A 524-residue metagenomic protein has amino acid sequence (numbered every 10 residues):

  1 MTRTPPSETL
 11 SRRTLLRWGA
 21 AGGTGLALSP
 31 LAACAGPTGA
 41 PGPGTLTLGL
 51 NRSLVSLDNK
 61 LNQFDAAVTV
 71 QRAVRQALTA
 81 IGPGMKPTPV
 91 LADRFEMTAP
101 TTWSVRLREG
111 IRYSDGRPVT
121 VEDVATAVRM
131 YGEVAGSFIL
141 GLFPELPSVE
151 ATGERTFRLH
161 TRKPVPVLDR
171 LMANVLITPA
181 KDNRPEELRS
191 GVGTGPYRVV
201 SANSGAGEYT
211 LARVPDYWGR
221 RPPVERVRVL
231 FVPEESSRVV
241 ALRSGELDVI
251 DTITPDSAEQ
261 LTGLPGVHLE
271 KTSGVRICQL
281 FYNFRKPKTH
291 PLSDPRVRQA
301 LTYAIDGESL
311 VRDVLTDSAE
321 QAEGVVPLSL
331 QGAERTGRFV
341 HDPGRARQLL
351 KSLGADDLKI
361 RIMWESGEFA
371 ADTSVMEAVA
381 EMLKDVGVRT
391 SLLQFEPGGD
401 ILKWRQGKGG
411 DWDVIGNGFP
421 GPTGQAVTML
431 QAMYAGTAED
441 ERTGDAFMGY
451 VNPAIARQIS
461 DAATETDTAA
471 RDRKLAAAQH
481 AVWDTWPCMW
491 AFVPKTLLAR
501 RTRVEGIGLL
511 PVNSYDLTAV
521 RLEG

Functional and structural regions predicted by a protein language model:
L48-G49, M382-A438, D445, K474: Periplasmic binding protein-like
L50-A99, R129, V192-T194: N-terminal lobe/hinge region of extracytoplasmic solute-binding protein
K86, R170-P222, R226, G344 (+1 more regions): Gly/Pro-rich hinge or "lid" segments in bacterial periplasmic/extracellular proteins
E96, L140-K181: Surface-exposed binding/hinge segments that line and control ligand-binding clefts or catalytic entry sites
P185, P215-Q260: Ligand-site clamp/hinge motif
L292-E381, D385, G449-V451, A477: Append "and occasionally in soluble cytosolic enzymes with long acidic Gly/Pro-rich linkers
R389-D400, Q431-R501, G524: Extracytoplasmic/peripheral linker and loop segments enriched in polar/acidic and small residues with frequent Thr/Pro
L498-G524: Long beta-strand-rich cores associated with HINT superfamily self-processing modules
